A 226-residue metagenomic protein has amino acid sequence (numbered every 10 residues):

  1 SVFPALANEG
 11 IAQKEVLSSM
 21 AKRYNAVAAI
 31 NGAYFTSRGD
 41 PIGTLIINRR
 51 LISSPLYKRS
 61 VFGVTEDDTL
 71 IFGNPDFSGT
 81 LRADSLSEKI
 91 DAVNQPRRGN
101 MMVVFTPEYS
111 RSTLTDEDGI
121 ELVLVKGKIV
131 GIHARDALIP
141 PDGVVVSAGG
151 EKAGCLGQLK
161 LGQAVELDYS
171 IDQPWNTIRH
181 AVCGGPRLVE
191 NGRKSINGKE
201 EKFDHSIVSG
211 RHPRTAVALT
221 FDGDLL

Functional and structural regions predicted by a protein language model:
S1-L226: Gly/Ser/Thr/Pro-rich low-complexity, intrinsically disordered segments
